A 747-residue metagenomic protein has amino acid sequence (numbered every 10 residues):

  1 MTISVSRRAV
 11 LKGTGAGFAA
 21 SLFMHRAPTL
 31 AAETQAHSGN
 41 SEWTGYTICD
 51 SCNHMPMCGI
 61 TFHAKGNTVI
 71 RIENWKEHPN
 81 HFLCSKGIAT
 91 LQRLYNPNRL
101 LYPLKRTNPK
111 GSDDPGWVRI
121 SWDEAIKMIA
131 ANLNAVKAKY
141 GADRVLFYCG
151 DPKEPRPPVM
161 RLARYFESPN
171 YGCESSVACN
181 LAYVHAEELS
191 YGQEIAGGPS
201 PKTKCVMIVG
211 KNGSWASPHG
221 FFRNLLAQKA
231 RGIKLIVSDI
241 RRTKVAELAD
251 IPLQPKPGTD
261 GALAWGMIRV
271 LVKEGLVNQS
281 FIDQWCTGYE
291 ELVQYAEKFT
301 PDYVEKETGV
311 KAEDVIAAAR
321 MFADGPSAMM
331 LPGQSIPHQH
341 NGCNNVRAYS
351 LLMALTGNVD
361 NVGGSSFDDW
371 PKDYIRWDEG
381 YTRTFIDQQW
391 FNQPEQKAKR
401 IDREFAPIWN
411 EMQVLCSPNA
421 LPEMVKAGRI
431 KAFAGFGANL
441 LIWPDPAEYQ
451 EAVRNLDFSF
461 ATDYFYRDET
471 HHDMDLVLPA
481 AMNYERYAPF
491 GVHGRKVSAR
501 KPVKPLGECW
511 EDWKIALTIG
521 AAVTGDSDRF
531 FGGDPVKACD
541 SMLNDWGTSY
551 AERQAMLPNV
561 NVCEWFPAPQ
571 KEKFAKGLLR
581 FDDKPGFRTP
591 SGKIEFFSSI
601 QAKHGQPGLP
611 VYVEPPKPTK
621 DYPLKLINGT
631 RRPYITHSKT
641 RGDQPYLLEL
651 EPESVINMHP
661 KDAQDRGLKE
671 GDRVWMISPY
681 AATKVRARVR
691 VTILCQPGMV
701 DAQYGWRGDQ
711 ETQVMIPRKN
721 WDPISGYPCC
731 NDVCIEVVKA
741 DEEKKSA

Functional and structural regions predicted by a protein language model:
T2-L276, K298, K311-A312, I519 (+3 more regions): N-terminal export/assembly segments and adjacent metallocofactor-ligating motifs of anaerobic energy-metabolism
R106-W122, L276-K311, V503-P585, L650 (+1 more regions): N-terminal leader/propeptide and maturation segments of large enzyme subunits in energy/redox metabolism and hydrolases
V145-K153, K306-V310, G333-H340, K372-D373 (+1 more regions): Conserved short loop/turn motifs at secondary-structure junctions
P157-S238, G261-W265, L351-D473, A481-P489 (+2 more regions): Extended redox/cofactor-interaction regions of prokaryotic respiratory oxidoreductases
T243-L248, Y295-T300, P326-P332, R429-I430 (+1 more regions): Short acidic (Asp/Glu) and glycine-rich catalytic loops that position anionic groups and cofactors
D250-Q254, P479, R495-L506: Short beta-alpha connecting loops at secondary-structure transitions that line or flank enzyme active sites
N278-Q279, V315, M329-M330, N358-D368 (+9 more regions): Acidic/polar loop patches that form or flank catalytic/metal-binding clefts of enzymes that bind anionic ligands
D512-C563, R641-N657, K661-A747: Long, contiguous, secondary-structure-rich segments that constitute the structural scaffold of globular domains
